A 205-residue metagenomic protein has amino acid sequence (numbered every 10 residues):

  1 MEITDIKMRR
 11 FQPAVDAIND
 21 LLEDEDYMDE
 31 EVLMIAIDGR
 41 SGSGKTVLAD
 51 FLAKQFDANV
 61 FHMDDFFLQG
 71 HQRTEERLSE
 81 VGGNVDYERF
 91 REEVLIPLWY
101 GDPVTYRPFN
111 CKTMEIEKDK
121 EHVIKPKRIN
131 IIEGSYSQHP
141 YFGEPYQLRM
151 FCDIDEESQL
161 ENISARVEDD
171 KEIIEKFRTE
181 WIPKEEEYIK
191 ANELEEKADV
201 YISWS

Functional and structural regions predicted by a protein language model:
M1-M34: Extreme N-terminal, non-catalytic leader segments that precede Walker-type/kinase nucleotide-binding cores
R40: P-loop (Walker A) phosphate-binding loop of NTP-binding proteins
K45: Conserved lysine of the Walker
L48: Hydrophobic positions on the alpha1 helix immediately C-terminal to the Walker A/P-loop
F56-H71: Short beta-strand-centered segment that lines the nucleotide-binding/catalytic pocket of NTP-utilizing
Q72-E117, I129: Conserved nucleotide-sensing/catalytic segment adjacent to the nucleotide-binding pocket in NTP-handling enzymes
E115-R166: ATP-dependent NMP and nucleoside kinases share a basic, alpha-helical "lid"
H139, D169-S205: Small-molecule kinase domains that catalyze NTP-dependent phosphoryl transfer to phosphate-bearing small molecules
